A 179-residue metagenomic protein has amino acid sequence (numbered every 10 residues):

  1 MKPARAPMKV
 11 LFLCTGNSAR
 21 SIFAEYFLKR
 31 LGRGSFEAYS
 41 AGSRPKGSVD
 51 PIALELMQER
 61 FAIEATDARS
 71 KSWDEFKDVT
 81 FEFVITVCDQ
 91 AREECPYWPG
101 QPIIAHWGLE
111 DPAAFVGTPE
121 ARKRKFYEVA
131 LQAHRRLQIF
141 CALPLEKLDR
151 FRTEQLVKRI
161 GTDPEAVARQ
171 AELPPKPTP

Functional and structural regions predicted by a protein language model:
M1-E75: Conserved active-site segments centered on acidic
S18, D89-R92, D111: Short glycine-rich anion-binding loops that position phosphate/pyrophosphate groups of nucleotides and phosphorylated
S43-P45, A91, E146-K147: Short histidine/acidic/glycine/proline-rich micro-motifs that form metal- and phosphate-coordinating active-site loops
E82: Conserved acidic residues
T86-V87, H106: Redox-cofactor binding/interface segments in oxidoreductases and associated redox assembly factors
C95-P179: Phosphate-binding/catalytic loops
